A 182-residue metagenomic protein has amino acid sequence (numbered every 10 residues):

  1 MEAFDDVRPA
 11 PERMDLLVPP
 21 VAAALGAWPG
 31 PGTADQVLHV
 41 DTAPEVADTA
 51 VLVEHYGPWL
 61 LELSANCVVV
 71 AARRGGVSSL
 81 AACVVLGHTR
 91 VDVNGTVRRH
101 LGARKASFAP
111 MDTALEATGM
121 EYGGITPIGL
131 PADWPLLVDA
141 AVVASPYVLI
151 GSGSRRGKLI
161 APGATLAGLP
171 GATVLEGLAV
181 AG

Functional and structural regions predicted by a protein language model:
M1-G182: Extended, low-hydrophobicity, polar/charged segments
